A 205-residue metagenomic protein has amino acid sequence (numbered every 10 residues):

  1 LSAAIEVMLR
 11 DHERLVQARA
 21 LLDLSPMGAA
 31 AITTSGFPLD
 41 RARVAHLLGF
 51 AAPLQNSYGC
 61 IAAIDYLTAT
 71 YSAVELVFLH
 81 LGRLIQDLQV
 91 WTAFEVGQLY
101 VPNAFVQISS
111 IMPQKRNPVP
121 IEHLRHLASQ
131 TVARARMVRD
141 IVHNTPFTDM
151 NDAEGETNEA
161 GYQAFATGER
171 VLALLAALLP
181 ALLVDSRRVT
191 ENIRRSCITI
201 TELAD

Functional and structural regions predicted by a protein language model:
L1-N144: Internal glycine-rich alpha/beta core junctions
M112-D205: Glycine-rich cofactor/substrate-binding loops
